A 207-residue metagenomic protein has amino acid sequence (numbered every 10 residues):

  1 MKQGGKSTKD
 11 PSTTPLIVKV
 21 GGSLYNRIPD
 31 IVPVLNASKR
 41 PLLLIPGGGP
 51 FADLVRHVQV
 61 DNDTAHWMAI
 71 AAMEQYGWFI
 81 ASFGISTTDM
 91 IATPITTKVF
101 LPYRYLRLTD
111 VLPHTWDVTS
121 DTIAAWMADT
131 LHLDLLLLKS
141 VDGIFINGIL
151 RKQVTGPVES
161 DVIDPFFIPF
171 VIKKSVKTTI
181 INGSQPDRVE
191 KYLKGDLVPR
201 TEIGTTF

Functional and structural regions predicted by a protein language model:
M1-F207: C-terminal catalytic "cap/lid" subdomain
